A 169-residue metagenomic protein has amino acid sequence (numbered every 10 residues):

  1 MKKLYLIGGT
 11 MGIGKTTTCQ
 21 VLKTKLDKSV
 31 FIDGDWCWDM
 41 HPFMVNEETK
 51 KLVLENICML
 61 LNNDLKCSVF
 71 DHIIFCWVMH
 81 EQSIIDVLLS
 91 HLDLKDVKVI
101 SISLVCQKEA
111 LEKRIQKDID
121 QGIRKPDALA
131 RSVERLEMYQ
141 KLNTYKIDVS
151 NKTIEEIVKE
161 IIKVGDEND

Functional and structural regions predicted by a protein language model:
I7: Hydrophobic anchor at the beta1->P-loop junction of P-loop NTPases
T10: P-loop (Walker A) phosphate-binding loop of NTP-binding proteins
I13: ATP-binding Walker
T16: Walker A/P-loop
C19-L60: Conserved substrate/cofactor phosphate-moiety recognition/catalytic segment in nucleotide-dependent phosphotransferases
L52-D96: Glycine-rich phosphate-binding loop used to anchor ATP phosphates in small-molecule kinases, encompassing both
K95-I115: Conserved phosphate-donor/acceptor-positioning beta-strand/loop module used by diverse small-molecule
K117-E160: Small-molecule kinase domains that catalyze NTP-dependent phosphoryl transfer to phosphate-bearing small molecules
